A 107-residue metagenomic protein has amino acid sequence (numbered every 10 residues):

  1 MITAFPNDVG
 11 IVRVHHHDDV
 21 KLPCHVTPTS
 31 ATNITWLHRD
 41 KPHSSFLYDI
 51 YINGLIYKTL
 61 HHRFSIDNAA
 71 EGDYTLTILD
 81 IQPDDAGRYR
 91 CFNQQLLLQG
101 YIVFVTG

Functional and structural regions predicted by a protein language model:
M1-G10: N-terminal Sec-dependent signal peptide, specifically the hydrophobic helical h-region
I2, T27-H62: N-terminal V-set
D8, N33-L37, P42, L79-D84 (+1 more regions): Extracellular/luminal immunoglobulin-like beta-sandwich modules
V12, I34-W36, I50, F64 (+2 more regions): Hydrophobic beta-strand residues in large extracellular and virion-surface proteins
R13-P23, T29-A31, A69-D73, T77-C91 (+1 more regions): Solvent-exposed loop/turn motifs of extracellular immunoglobulin-like beta-sandwich domains
V26-T27, T106: N-terminal non-cleavable signal-anchor helices
H61-A69: Extended, solvent-exposed segments with strong compositional bias
